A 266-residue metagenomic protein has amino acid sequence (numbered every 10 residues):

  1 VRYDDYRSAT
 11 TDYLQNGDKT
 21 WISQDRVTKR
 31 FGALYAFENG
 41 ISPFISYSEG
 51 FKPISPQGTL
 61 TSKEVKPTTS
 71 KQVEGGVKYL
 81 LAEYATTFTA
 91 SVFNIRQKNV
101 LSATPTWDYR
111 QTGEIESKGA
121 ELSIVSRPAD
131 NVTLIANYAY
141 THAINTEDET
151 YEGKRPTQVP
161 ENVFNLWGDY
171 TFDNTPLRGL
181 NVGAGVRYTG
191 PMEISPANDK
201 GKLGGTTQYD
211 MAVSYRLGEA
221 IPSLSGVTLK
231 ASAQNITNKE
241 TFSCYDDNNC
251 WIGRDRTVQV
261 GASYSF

Functional and structural regions predicted by a protein language model:
V1, P43, T86-A90, L134-A136 (+5 more regions): Transmembrane beta-strands of outer-membrane beta-barrel proteins
V1-Q97: Structural signature of Gram-negative outer-membrane beta-barrels, strongest in the C-terminal barrel of TonB-dependent
N16-D25, S62-S70, Y109-S117, E152-E161 (+2 more regions): Replace "Gram-negative outer membrane beta-barrel proteins" with "bacterial and organellar outer membrane beta-barrel
F31-Y35, G75-Y79, L122-S126, A136 (+5 more regions): Residues on the lipid-exposed face of transmembrane beta-strands in outer-membrane beta-barrel proteins
A36, P43-S46, P67-R127, T133-A139 (+3 more regions): Membrane-embedded beta-barrel scaffold of Gram-negative outer-membrane proteins
E38-G40, L81-A85, N131, D173-L180 (+1 more regions): Short loop/turn motifs that connect adjacent beta-strands in outer-membrane beta-barrel proteins
N94, Q111-P196, E240, S263: Gram-negative outer-membrane beta-barrel transporters
R96, L177, R187-S195, Y215-F266: C-terminal beta-signal and adjacent terminal beta-strands/loops of Gram-negative outer-membrane beta-barrel proteins
